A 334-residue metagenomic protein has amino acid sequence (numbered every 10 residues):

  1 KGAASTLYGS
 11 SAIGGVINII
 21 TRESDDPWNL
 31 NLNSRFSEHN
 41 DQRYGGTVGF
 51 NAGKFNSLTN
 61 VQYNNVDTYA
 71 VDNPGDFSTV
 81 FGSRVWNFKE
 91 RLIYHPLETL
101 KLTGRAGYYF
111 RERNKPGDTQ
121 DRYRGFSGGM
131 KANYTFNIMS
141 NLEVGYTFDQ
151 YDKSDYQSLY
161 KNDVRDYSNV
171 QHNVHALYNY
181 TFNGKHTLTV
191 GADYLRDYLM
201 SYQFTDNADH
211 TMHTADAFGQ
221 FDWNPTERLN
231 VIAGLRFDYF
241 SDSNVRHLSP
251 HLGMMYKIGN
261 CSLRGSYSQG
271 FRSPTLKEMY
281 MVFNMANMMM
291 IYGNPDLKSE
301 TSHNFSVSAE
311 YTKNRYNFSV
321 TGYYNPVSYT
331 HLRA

Functional and structural regions predicted by a protein language model:
A4-S11, I20, D296: N-terminal plug
T6, N18, D25-W28, R35 (+1 more regions): Periplasmic-side early beta-strands and strand-to-turn transitions of outer-membrane beta-barrels
I17-I19, G265: Non-catalytic regulatory/gating segments with a bias toward low-complexity or hydrophobic composition
S34-E38, A52-K54, Y63-D67, Y108-E112 (+8 more regions): Transmembrane beta-strands of outer-membrane beta-barrel pores
F36-E38, G49-N51, F77-R84, D118-G125 (+5 more regions): Replace "Gram-negative outer membrane beta-barrel proteins" with "bacterial and organellar outer membrane beta-barrel
L58, I93-F110, R122-K257, S319: Face-selective signature of the C-terminal outer-membrane beta-barrel domain
Q120-T135, Y167-N169, S262, Q269-S319 (+1 more regions): Outer-membrane beta-barrel signature, preferentially recognizing the C-terminal barrel domain of Gram-negative
T330-A334: Conserved small/polar residues in nucleotide/adenosyl-binding loops
